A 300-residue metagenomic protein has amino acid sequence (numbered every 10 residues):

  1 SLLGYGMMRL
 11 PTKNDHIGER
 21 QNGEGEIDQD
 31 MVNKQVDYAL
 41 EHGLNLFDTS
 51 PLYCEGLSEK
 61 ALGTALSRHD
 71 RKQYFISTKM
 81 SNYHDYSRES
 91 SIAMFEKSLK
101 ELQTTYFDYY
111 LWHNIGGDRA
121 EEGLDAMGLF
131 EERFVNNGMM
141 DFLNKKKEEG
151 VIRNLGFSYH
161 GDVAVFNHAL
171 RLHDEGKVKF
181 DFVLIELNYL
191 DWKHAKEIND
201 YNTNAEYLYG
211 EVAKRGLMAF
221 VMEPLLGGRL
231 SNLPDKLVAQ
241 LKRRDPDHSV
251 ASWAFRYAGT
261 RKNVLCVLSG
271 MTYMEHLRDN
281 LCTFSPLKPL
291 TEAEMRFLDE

Functional and structural regions predicted by a protein language model:
S1-Y74, T105, F142-E148: N-terminal binding-site loop/beta-alpha segment at the start of enzyme catalytic domains that lines or forms
Y5, A39, F47, L62 (+9 more regions): Conserved, mostly hydrophobic/aromatic
M8-D30, K79-S90, M127-E131, G161 (+1 more regions): Active-site mouth loops of central-metabolism enzymes
N22-A39, S87-Q103, G161-H173, V250-Y257: Short, acidic/polar
V32, S58, S91, F95 (+2 more regions): Aromatic/hydrophobic pocket-lining residues that form the small-molecule binding cavity in soluble enzyme cores
G43, D70, Q103-Y106, L111 (+3 more regions): Short loop/turn motifs at secondary-structure junctions
K72-H84, Y110-H113, I185-L187: A short, structured active-site edge motif that brings together acidic residues
I115-E300: Beta/alpha (TIM)-barrel catalytic core signal, keyed to glycine-rich beta->alpha loops juxtaposed to Asp/Glu that bind
